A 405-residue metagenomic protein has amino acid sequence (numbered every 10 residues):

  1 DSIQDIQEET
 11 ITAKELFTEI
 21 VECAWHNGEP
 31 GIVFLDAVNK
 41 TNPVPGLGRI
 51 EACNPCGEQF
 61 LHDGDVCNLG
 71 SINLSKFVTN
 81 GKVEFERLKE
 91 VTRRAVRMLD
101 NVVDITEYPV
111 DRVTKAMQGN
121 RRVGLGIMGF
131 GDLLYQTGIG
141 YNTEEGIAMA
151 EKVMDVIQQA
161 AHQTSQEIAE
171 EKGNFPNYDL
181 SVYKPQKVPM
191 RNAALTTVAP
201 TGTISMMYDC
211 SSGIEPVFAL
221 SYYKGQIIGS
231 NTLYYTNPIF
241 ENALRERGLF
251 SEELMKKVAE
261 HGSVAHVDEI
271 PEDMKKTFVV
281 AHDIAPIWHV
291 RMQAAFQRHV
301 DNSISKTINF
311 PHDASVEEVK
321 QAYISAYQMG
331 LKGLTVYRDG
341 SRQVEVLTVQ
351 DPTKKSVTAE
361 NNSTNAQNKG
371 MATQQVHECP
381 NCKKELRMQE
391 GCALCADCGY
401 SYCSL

Functional and structural regions predicted by a protein language model:
D1-N42, G46-G48, D63, S71 (+3 more regions): Conserved, charged catalytic cores of large soluble enzymes
A24-M117, G129-L133, C210-S211, E215-I239 (+1 more regions): Function-dense linear segments that define catalytic or interfacial modules in macromolecule-processing proteins
E58-F60, L99-D104, K187-V188, T196-S356: Catalytic alpha/beta core of large soluble enzyme barrels
V91-T114, Q118, R122, I139-T201 (+2 more regions): Internal maturation/activation junctions in enzymes
C379-C382, C395-C398: Short cysteine-rich clusters marking metal-coordination/redox-active sites
E385-L386, Y402: Cys/His-rich microdomains that often coordinate metals
M388-C392, L405: Short Cys/His-rich "knuckle" micro-motifs
C398-L405: Short Cys/His-rich micro-motifs in 6-15 aa windows
